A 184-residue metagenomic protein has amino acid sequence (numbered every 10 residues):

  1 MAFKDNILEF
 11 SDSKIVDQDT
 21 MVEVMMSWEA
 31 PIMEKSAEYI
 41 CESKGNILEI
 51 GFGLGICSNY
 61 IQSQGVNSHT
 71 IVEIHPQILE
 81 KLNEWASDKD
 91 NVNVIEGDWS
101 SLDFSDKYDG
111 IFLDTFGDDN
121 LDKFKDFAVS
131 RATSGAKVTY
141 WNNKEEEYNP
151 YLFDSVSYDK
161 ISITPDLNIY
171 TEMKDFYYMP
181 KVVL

Functional and structural regions predicted by a protein language model:
M1-G45: Class I SAM-dependent methyltransferase Rossmann-like catalytic core, especially the SAM/SAH-binding loop
S43-G53: Conserved class I S-adenosyl-L-methionine
L54-V66: Conserved SAM-binding loop of SAM-dependent methyltransferases across substrates and taxa, primarily the Class I
S68-E73: Conserved SAM-binding motif I beta-strand of class I
Q77-I78, F104, D119-L184: C-terminal substrate-binding/active-site "lid" region of AdoMet-derived donor-dependent transferases
L82-N83: Conserved SAM-binding loop
K89-D98: Conserved SAM-binding strand-loop segment of SAM-dependent methyltransferases
S100-I111, T115: A short acidic, Gly/Pro-enriched loop at the edge of an enzyme's catalytic core that lines a small-molecule cofactor
